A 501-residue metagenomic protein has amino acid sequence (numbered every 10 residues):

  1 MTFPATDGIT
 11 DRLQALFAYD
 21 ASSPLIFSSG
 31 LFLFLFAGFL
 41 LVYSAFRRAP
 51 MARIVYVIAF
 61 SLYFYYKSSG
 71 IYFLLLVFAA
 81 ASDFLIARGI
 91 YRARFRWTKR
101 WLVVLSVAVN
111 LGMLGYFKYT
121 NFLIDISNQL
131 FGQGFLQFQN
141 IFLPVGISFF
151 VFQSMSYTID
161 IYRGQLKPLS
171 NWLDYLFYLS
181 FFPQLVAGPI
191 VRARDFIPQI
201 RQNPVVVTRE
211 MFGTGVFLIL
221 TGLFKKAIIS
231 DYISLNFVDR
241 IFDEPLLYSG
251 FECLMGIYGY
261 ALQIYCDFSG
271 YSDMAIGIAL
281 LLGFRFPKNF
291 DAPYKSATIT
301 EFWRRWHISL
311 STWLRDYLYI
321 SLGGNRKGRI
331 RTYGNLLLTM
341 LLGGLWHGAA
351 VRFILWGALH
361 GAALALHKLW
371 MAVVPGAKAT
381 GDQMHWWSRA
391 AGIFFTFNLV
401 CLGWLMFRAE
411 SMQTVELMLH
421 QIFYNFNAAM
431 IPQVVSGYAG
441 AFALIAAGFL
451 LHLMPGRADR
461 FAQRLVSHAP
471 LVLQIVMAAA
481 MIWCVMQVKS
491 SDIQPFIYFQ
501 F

Functional and structural regions predicted by a protein language model:
T2-L451, P455-Q500: Membrane-embedded transmembrane alpha-helical bundles that form the catalytic cores of multi-pass lipid-modifying
